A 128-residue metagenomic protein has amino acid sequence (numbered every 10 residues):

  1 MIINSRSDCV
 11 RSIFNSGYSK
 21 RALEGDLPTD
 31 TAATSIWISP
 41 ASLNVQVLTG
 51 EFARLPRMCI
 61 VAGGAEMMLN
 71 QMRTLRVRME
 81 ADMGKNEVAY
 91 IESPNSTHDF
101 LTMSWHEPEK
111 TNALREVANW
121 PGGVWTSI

Functional and structural regions predicted by a protein language model:
M1-I128: Alpha/beta hydrolase fold serine-hydrolase catalytic domain that processes acyl esters and thioesters
